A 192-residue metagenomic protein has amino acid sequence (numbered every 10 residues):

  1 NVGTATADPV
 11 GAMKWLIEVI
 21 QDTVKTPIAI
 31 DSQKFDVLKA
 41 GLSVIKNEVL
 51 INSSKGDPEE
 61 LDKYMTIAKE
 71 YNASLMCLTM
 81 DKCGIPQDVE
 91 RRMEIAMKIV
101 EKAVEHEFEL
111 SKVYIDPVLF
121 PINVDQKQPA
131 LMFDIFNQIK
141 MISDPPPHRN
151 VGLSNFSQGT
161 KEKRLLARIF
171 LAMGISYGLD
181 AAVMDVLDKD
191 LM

Functional and structural regions predicted by a protein language model:
N1, L16, I20-Q21, K46 (+1 more regions): Gly-rich Lys/Arg/Thr-decorated short loops/hinges at beta-loop-alpha junctions or inter-strand turns that position
N1-A5, K25-K34, V49-E59, K127: Catalytic beta/alpha-barrel core
N1-T26, L119-P129: Glycine-rich, proline-tolerant flexible connector loops at the mouths of alpha/beta enzymes
A7-V10, K14, S32-F35, M93: Conserved structured core elements
L16-T23, V44, I67, K102: Generic, well-ordered alpha-helical scaffold segments in large soluble proteins
D36-A40, V44-N47: Terminal amphipathic helices with adjacent charged low-complexity linkers/tails
A40-G41, K63-T66: A short acidic, amphipathic alpha-helical/loop segment
D62-K63, E70-M192: Catalytic alpha/beta core domains of metabolic enzymes, predominantly
